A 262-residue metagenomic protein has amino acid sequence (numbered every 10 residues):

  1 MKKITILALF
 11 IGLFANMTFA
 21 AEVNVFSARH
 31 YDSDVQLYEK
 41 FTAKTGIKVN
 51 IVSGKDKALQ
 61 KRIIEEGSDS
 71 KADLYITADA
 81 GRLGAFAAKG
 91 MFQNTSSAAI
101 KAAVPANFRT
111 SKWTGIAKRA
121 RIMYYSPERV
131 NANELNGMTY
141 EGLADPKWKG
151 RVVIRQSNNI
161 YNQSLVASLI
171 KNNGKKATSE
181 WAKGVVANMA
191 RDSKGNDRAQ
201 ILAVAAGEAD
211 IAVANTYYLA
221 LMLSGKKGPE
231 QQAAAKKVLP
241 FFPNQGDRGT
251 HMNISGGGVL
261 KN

Functional and structural regions predicted by a protein language model:
F14-A20: Sec/Tat signal peptide C-region and signal peptidase I cleavage site
A20-A85: Early extracytoplasmic/lumenal segment of secretory-pathway proteins
F26-R29, Y125-P127, A132-N133, K147-N173 (+2 more regions): Short beta-strand->loop
I47, G67-Y75, M91, W148-G150 (+1 more regions): Alpha-to-beta junction loops
S70-Y75, Q93-Y124, E141, R151-I154: A structural signal for short loop-to-beta-strand junctions that line the ligand-binding cleft of periplasmic/secreted
F92-A99, W113-T114, E141, G228-H251 (+1 more regions): Short beta-strand->loop
Y124-R129, N244, M252-N262: A bilobed periplasmic-binding-protein/Venus flytrap-type ligand-binding module shared by bacterial periplasmic
S168-P243: Ligand-binding pocket segment of bilobal, Venus flytrap-like solute-binding proteins
